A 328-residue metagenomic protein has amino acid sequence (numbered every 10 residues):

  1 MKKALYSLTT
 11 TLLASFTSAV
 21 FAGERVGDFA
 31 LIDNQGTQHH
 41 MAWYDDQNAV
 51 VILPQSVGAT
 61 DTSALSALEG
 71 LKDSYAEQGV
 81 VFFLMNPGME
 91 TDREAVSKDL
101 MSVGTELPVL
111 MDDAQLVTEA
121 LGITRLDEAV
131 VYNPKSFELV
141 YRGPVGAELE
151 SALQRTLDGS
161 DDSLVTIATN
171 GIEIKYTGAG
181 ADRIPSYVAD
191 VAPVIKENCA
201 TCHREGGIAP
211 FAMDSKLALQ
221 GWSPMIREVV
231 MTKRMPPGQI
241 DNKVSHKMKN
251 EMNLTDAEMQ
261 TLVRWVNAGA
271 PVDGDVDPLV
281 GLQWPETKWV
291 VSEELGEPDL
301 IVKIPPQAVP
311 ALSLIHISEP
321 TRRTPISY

Functional and structural regions predicted by a protein language model:
T9-F16: Bacterial N-terminal signal peptides
F29-V50, G180-A189: A short beta-strand-turn-helix
Y44-T62: Short active-site neighborhood of thiol/selenol oxidoreductases, capturing the structured segment around
T62-V103, L110-E119: Structural microenvironment flanking redox-active thiols in thiol-disulfide oxidoreductases
T105-P108, I123-V130, K233-P236: Structural micro-motif
D113-K175: Thiol/selenol-based redox catalytic cores and closely related redox-interacting motifs
L164-L314: Aromatic- and Gly/Pro-enriched helix-to-coil junctions and flexible linker segments
I315-P320, T324-Y328: Single conserved hydrophobic/aromatic residue that forms the stacking wall/gate of nucleotide- or nucleobase-binding
